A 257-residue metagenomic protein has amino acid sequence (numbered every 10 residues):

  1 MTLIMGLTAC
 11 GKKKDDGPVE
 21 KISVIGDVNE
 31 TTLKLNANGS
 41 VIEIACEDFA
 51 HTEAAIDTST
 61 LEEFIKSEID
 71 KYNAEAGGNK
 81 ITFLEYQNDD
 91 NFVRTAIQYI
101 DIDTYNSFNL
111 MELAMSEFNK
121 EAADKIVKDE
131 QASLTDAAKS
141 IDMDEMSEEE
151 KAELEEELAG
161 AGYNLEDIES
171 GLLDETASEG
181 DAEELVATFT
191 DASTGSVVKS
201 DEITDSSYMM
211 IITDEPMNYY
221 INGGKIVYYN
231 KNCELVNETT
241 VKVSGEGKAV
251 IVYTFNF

Functional and structural regions predicted by a protein language model:
G6-A9: C-terminal motif of bacterial Sec signal peptides marking the signal peptidase cleavage site
G11-K13: Bacterial signal peptide processing site
D15-E20: Fungi-biased regulatory scaffold/adaptor regions
S23-Q87: N-terminal Sec/ER secretory leader and immediately downstream segment of secreted/extracellular precursors
Y86-F257: Mature, soluble, non-transmembrane domains
